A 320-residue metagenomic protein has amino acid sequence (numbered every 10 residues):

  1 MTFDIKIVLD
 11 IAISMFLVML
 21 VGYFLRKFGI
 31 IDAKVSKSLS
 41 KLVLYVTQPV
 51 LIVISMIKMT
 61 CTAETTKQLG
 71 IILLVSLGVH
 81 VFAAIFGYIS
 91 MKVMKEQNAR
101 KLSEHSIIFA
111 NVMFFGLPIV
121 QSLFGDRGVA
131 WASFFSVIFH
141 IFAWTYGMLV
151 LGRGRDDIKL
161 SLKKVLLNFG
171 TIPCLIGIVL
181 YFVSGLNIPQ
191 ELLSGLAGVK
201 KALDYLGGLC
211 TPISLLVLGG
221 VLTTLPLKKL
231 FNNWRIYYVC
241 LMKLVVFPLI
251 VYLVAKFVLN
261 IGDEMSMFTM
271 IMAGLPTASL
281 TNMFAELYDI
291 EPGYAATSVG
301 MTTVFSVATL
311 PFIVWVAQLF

Functional and structural regions predicted by a protein language model:
M1-F320: Alpha-helical transmembrane segments of multi-pass small-molecule/ion transporters
